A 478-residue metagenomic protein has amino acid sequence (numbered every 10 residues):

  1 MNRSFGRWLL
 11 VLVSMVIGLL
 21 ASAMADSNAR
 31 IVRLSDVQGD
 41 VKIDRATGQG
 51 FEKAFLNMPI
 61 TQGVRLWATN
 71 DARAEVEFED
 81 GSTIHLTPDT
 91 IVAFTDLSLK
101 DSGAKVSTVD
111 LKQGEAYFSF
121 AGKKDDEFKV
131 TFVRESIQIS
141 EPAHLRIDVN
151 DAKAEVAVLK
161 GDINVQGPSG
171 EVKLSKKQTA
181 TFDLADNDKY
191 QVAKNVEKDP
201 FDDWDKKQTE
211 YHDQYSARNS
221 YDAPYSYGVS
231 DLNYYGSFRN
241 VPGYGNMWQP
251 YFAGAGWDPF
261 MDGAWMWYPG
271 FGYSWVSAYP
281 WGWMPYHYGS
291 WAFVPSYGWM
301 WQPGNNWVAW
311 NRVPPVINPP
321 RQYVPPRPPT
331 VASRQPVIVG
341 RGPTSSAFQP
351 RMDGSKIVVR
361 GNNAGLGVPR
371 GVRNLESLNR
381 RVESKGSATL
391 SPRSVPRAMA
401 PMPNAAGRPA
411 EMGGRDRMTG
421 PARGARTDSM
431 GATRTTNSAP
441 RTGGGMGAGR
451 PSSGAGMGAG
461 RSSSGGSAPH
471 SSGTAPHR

Functional and structural regions predicted by a protein language model:
M1-L10: Bacterial N-terminal signal peptides that target proteins for export
L10-L19: Bacterial N-terminal signal peptides
G18, S27, L34, W67 (+7 more regions): Generic structural signal for beta-strand residues in well-ordered domains
M24-N164, S169-T179, D205-R218: Flexible, surface-exposed loop/linker segments and immediately adjacent secondary-structure boundaries
D183-R478: Low-complexity, repeat-rich tail regions
